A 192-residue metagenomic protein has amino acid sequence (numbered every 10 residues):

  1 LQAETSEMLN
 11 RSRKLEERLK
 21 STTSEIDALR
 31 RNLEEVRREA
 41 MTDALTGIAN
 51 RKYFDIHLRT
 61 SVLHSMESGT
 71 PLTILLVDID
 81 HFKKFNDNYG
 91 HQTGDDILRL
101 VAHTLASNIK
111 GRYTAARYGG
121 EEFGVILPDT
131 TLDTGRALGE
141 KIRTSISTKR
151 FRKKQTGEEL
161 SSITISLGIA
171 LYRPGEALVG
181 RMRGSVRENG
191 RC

Functional and structural regions predicted by a protein language model:
L1-R30: Signal-transmission coiled-coils
R37, K52-P71, A102-K110, P128: Short regulatory alpha-helical coupling segments that immediately precede and/or link into cyclic nucleotide signaling
R38-I56, V77-G90, R99: Conserved nucleotide-binding and Mg2+-coordinating catalytic segments in signaling enzymes
D87, L127-T130, Y172-R173: Residue-level recognition of strand-loop junctions within catalytic nucleotide-signaling folds
I97, G124-S145, A177-G180: Short helix/loop segment flanking the catalytic signature motif in cyclic-nucleotide metabolism enzymes
T114-R117: A short pre-motif secondary-structure segment
R136, Y172-C192: Catalytic-core segments of nucleotide cyclases and related cyclic-nucleotide turnover enzymes
I146-I165: Catalytic core regions of nucleotide second-messenger enzymes
